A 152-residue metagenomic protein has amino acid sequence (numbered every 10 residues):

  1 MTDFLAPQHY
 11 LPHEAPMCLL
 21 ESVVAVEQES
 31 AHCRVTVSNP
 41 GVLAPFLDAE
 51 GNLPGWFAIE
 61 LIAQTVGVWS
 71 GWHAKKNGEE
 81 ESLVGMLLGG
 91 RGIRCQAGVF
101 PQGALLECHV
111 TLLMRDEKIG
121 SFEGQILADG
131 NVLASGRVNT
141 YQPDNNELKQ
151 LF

Functional and structural regions predicted by a protein language model:
T2-E14: Short aromatic-glycine motifs in intrinsically disordered, low-complexity regions
Q8, E50, C95-V99: Beta-strand-rich interaction surfaces with strong enrichment in secreted/lumenal proteins
A15-P54: Catalytic strand-loop segment that frames the active site of acyl-thioester-processing enzymes
C18-E21, L88, C108-V110, G136: Small-residue-enriched segments and motifs
S22-A25, G92, A97, L112-M114 (+1 more regions): A residue-level detector for short acidic-glycine micro-motifs
A49-W69, V84-L88: Compact, glycine-rich, soluble single-domain proteins
V68-E107: Hydrophobic beta-strand-centered segment that forms part of the acyl-chain substrate-binding groove
F100-E107, T111-F152: HotDog/MaoC-like acyl-thioester-processing domains
